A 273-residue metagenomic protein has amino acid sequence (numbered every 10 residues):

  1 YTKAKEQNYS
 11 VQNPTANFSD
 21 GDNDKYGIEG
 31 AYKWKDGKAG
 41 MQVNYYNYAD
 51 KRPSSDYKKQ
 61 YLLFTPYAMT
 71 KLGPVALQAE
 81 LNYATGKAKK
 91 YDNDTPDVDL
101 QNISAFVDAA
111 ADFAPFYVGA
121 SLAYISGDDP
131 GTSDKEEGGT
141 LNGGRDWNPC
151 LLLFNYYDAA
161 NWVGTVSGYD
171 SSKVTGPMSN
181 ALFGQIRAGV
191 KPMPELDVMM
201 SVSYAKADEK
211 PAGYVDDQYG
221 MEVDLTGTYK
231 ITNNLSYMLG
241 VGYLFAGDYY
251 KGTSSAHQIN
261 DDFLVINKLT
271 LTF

Functional and structural regions predicted by a protein language model:
Y1-E80: Internal metal/ion-chelating core segments
Y1-K5, W34-D36, V43-A49, L72 (+6 more regions): Transmembrane beta-strands of outer-membrane beta-barrel pores
E6-G21, D50-Y61, A84-S104, P130-T140 (+2 more regions): Outer-membrane beta-barrel translocator domains and adjoining extracellular loop/strand segments of Gram-negative
Q7, D36-M41, P74-Q78, P115-G119 (+3 more regions): Repeated loop/turn-to-beta-strand initiation elements of outer-membrane beta-barrel proteins
D22-Y26, K58-F64, K71, D99-A105 (+4 more regions): Residues that define the transmembrane beta-barrel architecture of outer-membrane proteins
I28-Y32, P66-T70, V107-A111, A120 (+3 more regions): Residues on the lipid-exposed face of transmembrane beta-strands in outer-membrane beta-barrel proteins
G86-V190, G252: Extracellular/periplasmic loop regions
T132, I231-T272: Predominantly the C-terminal beta-signal and adjacent terminal strand-loop region of outer-membrane beta-barrel
